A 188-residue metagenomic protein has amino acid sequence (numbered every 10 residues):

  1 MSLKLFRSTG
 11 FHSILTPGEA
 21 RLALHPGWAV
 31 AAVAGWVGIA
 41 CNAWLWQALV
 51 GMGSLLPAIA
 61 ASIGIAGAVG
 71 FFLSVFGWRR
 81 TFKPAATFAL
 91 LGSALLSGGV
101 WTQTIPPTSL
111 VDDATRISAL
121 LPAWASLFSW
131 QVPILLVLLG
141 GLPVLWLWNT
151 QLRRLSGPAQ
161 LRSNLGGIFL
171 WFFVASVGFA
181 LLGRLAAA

Functional and structural regions predicted by a protein language model:
S2-A187: Transmembrane and membrane-interface helices of multi-pass, inner-membrane envelope-modifying transferases
